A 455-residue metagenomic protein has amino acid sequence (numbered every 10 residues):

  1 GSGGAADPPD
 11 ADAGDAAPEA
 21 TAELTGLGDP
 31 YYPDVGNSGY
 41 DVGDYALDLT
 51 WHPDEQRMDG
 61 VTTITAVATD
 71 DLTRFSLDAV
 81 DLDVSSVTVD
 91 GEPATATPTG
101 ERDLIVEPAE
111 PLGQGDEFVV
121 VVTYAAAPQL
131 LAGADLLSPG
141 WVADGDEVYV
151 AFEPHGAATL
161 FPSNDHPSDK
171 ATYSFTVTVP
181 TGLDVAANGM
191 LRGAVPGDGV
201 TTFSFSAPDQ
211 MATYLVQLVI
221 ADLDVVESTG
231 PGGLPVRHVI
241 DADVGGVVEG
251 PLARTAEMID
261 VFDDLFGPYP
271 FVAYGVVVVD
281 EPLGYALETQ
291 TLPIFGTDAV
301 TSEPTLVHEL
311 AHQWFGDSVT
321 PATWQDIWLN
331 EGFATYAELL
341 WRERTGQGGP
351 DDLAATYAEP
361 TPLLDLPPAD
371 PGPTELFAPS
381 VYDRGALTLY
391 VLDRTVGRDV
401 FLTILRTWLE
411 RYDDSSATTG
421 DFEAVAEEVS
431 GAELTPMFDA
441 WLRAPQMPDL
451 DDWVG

Functional and structural regions predicted by a protein language model:
G1-E257, V261-Y269, R394-V396, P436: Acidic/His-enriched low-complexity segments
T159-H166, V244-G250, A322-W324, G372-P379 (+1 more regions): Active-site rim elements
S168, T291-D352: Zinc-dependent metallopeptidase catalytic helix centered on the HExxH motif and its immediate flanking segment
S204, R237-H238, P270, G275-V278 (+6 more regions): Structural recognition of the beta-strand scaffold that forms the well-ordered cores of secreted hydrolase catalytic
G245-A256, V300-T301, T305, W324 (+6 more regions): Soluble non-cytosolic domains of exported or imported proteins
V248-G250, L265-P270, V278-T291, T301: Catalytic zinc-binding patch centered on the HExxH motif and its immediate surroundings that defines zinc-dependent
Y285, R411-G455: Beta/coil-rich, acidic/histidine-enriched accessory regions frequently appended to metallopeptidases
Q325-T395, R406, Y412, D439-G455: Acidic/His/Gly-enriched intrinsically disordered linker/tail segments that often contain short helix/coil "MoRF-like"
